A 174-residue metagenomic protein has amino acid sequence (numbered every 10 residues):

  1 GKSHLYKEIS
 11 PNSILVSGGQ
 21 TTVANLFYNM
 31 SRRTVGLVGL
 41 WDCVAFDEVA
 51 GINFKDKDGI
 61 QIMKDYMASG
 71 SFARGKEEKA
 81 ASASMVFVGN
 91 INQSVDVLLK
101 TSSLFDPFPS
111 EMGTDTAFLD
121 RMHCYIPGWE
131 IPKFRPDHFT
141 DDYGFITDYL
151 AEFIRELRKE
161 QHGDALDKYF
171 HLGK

Functional and structural regions predicted by a protein language model:
G1, A83-G89, C124-Y125: Extended hydrophobic secondary-structure segments that form protein cores and membrane-embedded regions
H4-A45, V49-D56: AAA+/P-loop NTPase substrate/partner-engagement loops
S10, G59-Q61, K100-F105, F139-Y143: Short secondary-structure boundary/capping segments
S31-V35, A68-A83, L98, D106-D115: Conserved Walker
L40-Y66, A83, N90-T101, A117-F118: Conserved AAA+/SF3 P-loop NTPase catalytic/coupling segment centered on the Walker-B
D56-I60, S82, M112-L119, Y143-T147 (+1 more regions): Amphipathic alpha-helical transducer elements in NTP-driven molecular machines
L99-K133: A short helix-turn-beta junction within AAA+ P-loop NTPase domains corresponding to the substrate/partner-engaging
P132-K174: Basic, amphipathic alpha-helical bundle interface domains used for macromolecular binding and assembly
